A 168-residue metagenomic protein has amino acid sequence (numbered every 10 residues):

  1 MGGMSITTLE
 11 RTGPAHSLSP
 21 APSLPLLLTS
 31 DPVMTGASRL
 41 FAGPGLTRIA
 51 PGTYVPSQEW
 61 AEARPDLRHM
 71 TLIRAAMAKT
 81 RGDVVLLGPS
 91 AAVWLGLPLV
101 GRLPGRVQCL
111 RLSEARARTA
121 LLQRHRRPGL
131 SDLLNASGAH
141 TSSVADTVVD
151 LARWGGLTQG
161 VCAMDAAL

Functional and structural regions predicted by a protein language model:
M1-L168: Short gly/ser-rich loop at a beta-strand->alpha-helix junction or flexible surface loop bordering the NTP-binding
